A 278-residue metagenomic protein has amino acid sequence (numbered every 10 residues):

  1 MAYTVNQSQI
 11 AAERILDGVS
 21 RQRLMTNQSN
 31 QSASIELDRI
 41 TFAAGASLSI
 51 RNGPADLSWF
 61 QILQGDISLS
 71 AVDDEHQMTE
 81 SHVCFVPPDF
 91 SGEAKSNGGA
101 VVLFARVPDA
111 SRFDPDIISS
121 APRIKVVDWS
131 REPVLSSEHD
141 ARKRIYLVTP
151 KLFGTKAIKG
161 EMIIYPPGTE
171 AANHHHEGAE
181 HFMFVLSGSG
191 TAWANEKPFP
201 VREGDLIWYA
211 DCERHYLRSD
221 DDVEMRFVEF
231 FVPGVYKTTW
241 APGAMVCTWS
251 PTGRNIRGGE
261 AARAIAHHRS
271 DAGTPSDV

Functional and structural regions predicted by a protein language model:
M1-S34, S49, E80, G99-A157 (+1 more regions): A short, N-terminal "cap"/entry segment at the start of jelly-roll beta-barrel domains of the cupin/DSBH fold
R21-T26, E36-P54, V148-T149, E161-H176 (+1 more regions): Conserved short histidine dyad/triad with adjacent acidic residue
R39-F42, N52-L69, M162-P167, H175-A194 (+1 more regions): Short, conserved beta-strand element in jelly-roll/cupin
W59, V72-D89, E196-C212: Short acidic-glycine-tyrosine-enriched beta hairpin
D66-S68, S91, V101, S189-T191 (+2 more regions): Structural motif
F85, G99-P115, W208, D222-T238: A short hydrophobic beta-strand segment most commonly corresponding to one strand of the jelly-roll/cupin
E93-G98, L217-D221: Asparagine-centered strand-capping/turn motif at beta-strand->loop junctions
S136-G178, L186-S189: Surface-exposed interaction/gating patches
